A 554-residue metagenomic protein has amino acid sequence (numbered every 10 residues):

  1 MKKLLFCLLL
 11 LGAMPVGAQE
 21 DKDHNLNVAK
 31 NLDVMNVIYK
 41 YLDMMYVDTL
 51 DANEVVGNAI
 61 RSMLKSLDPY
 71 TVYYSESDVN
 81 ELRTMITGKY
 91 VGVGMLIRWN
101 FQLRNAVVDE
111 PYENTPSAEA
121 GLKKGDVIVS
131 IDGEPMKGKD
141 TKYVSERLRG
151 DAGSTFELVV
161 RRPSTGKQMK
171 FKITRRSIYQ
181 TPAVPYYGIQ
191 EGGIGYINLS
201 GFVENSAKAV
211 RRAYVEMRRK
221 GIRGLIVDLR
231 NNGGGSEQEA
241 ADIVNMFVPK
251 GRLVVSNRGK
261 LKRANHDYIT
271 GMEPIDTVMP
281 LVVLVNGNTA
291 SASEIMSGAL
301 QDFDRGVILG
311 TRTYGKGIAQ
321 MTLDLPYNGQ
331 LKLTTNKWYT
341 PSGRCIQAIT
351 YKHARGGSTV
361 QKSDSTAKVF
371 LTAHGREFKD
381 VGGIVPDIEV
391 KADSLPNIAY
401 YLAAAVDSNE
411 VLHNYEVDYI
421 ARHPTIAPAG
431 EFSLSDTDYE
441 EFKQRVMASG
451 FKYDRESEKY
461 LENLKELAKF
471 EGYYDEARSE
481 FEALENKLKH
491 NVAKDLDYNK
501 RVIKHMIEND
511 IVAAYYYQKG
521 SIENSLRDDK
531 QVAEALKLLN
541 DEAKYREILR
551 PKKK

Functional and structural regions predicted by a protein language model:
M1-N25: Bacterial Sec-dependent N-terminal signal peptides
A18-N31, M35-A52, V107-P111, T115-K124 (+3 more regions): Cleft-lining beta-strand/loop regions that shape enzyme active-site pockets
V28, M44-D51, S66-Y73, Q102-A106 (+6 more regions): Short, solvent-exposed loop/turn elements at domain surfaces
Y46-V107, G153-P185, L526-Q531, L536 (+1 more regions): Extended, small/polar residue-biased N-terminal targeting/export presequences and adjacent propeptide/linker tracts
A292, D304, T311, G315-R376 (+1 more regions): Polar, glycine-rich mid-to-C-terminal structural blocks that act as macromolecule-binding/assembly scaffolds
C345-K554: Conserved functional hotspot residues or short segments at active or partner-binding sites across diverse domains
